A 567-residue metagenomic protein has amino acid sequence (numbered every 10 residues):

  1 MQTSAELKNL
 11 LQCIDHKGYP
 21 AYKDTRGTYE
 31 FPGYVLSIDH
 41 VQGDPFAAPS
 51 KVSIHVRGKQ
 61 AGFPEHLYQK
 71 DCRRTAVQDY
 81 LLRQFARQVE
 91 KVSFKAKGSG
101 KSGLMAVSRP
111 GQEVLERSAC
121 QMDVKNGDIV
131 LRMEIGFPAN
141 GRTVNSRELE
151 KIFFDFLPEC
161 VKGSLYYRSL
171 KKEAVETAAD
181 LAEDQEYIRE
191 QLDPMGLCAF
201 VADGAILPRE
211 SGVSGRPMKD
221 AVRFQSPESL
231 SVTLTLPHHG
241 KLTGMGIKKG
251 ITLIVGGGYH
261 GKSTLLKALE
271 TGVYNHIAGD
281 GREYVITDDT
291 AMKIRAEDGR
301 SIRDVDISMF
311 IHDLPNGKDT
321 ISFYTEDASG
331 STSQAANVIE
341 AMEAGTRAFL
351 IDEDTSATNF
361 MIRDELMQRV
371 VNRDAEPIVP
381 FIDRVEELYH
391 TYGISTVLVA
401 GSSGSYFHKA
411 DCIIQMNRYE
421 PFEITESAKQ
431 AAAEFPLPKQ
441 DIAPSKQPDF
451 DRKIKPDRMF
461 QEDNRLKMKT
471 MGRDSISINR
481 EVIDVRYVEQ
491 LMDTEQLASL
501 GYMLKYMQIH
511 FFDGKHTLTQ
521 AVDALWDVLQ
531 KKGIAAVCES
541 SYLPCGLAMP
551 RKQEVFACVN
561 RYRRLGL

Functional and structural regions predicted by a protein language model:
M1-G196, L207, Y562, L567: N-terminal accessory targeting/assembly segments
N145, R300, F310-S331, R363-I378: Flexible beta-alpha connector loops of hexameric P-loop NTPases
D193-A199, D203, Y259, L266-E297 (+1 more regions): Carboxylate/His-rich catalytic cores and anion/metal-binding grooves
P208-T243, A278, I286-A291, R295-I302 (+1 more regions): N-terminal pre-Walker A segment at the start of P-loop NTPase domains
G240-Y274: Glycine-rich phosphate-binding P-loop
S329-A341: Conserved alpha-helical scaffold flanking the Walker A/P-loop in AAA+ ATPase domains
A341-V385, Y389-H390, S402-K429: Conserved P-loop NTPase nucleotide-binding/switch module
H390-G393, V399-L567: Conserved NTP phosphate-binding and transfer environment spanning the P-loop NTPase/kinase superfamily
